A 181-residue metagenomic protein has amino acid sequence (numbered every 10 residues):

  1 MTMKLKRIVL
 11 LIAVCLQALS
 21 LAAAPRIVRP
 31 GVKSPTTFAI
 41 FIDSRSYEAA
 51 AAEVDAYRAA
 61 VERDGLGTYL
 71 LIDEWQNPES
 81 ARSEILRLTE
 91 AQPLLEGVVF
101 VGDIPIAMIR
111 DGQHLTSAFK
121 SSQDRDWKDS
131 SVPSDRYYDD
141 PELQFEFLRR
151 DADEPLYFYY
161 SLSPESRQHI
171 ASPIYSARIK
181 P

Functional and structural regions predicted by a protein language model:
M1, A18-A24, D73-E79: Generic structural signal for short, solvent-exposed loop/turn connectors between secondary structure elements
M1-R7: Positively charged n-region of N-terminal signal peptides that target proteins for export
V9-S20: Bacterial N-terminal signal peptides
L21, A52-E53, A107, G112: Generic alpha-helix signal with a bias toward terminal, lower-confidence helices and secondary-structure junctions
A24-E74, S83-G97: Extracellular pro-sequences of secreted precursors
A60, P78-P181: Structured catalytic cores of large enzymes
